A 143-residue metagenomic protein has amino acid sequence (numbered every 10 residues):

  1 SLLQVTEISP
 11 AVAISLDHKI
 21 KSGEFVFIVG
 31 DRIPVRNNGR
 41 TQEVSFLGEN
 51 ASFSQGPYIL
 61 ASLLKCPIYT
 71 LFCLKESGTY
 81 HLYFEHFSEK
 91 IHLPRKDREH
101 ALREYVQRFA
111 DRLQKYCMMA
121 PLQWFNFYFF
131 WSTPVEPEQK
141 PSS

Functional and structural regions predicted by a protein language model:
S1-P10: Membrane-interfacial amphipathic helices and adjacent loop/beta segments that form the lipid-substrate binding surface
P10-S143: Non-catalytic C-terminal accessory region of glycerolipid acyltransferases and related lyso-lipid remodeling enzymes
